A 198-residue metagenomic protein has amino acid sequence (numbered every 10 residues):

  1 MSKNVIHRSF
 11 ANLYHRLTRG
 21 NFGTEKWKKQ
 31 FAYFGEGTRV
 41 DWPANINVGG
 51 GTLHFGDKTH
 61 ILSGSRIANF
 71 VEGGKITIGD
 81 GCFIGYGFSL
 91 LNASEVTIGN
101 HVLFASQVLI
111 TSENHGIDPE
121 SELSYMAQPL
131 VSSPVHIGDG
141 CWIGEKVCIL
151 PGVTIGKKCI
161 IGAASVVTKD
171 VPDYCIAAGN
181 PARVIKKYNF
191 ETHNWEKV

Functional and structural regions predicted by a protein language model:
M1-T111, G138-D139, K157, D173 (+2 more regions): Domain-scale signature associated with acetyltransferase and cell-envelope carbohydrate enzymes
L91-A93, T97, E145-I160, S165-T168: Beta-rich strand-turn-strand
L109-T111, H115-G116, L130: Extended, non-globular alpha-helical segments
I117-S121: Short acidic/His/Gly/Ser-rich catalytic and metal-binding motifs that mark active-site loops of diverse hydrolases
S124-V135: A short acidic, glycine-rich active-site loop that binds or catalyzes chemistry on phosphate/adenosine moieties
